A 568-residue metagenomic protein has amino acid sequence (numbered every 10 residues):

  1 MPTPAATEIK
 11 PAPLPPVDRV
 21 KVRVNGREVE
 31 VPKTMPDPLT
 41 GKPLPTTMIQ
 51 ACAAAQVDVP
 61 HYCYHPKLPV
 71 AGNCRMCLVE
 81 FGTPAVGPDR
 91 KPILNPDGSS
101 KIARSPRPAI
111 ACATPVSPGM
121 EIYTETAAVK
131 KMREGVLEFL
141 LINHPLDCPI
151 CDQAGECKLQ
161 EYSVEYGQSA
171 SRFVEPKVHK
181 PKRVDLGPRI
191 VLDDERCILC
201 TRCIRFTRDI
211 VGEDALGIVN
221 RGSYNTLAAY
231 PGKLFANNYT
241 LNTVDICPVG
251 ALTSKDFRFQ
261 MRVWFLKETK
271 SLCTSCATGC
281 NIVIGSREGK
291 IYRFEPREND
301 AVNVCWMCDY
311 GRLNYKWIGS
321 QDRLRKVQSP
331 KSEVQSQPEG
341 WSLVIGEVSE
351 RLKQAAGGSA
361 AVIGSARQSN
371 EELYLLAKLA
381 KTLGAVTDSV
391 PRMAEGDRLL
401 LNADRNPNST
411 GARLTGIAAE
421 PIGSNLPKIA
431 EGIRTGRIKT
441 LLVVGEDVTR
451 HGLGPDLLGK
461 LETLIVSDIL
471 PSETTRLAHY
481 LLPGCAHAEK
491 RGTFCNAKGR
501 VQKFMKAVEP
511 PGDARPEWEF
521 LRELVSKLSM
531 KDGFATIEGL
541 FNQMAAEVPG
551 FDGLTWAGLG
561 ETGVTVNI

Functional and structural regions predicted by a protein language model:
P2, L14-D18, A55-V59: Cysteine-rich modules of extracellular adhesion/ECM and protease-associated proteins
P2-P13, R75-T274, T278-I282, R287-K290: Fe-S ferredoxin-like electron-transfer domains and their immediately adjacent linker/connector regions across
P15-E30: Eukaryote-biased recognition of intrinsically disordered, low-complexity regulatory segments
P32-P45, C112-P118, A128, P296-A301: A short, sequence-level motif marking secondary-structure junctions
P36-Q50, S369, P516: Short, structural beta-strand-to-alpha-helix junction motif
M48-G82: A basic, amphipathic helix-loop patch mediating RNA/tRNA/ribosome contacts
P145, D193, C200, R205 (+8 more regions): Catalytic alpha/large subunits of respiratory electron-transfer oxidoreductases, centered on bis-MGD molybdoenzymes
